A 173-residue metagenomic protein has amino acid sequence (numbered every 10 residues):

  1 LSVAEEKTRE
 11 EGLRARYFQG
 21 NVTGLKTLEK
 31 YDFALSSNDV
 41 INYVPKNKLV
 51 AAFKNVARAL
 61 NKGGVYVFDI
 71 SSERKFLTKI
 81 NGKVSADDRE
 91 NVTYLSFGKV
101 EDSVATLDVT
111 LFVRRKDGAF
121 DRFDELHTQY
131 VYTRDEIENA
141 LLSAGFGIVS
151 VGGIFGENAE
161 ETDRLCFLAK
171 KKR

Functional and structural regions predicted by a protein language model:
A4-E5: Conserved SAM-binding loop
E10-T27: Conserved SAM-binding strand-loop segment of SAM-dependent methyltransferases
A34-S36: Hydrophobic beta-strand segment of the Class I
N42-Y43: A short His-aromatic
N47, V67-E138: SAM-dependent methyltransferase
V50-V65: A short glycine-rich, Lys/Arg-flanked "PGG" loop and its adjoining helix->strand segment in the class I
Y66-V67, I148: A short hydrophobic/small-residue beta-strand
Y130-R173: C-terminal lobe and adjacent flexible extensions of AdoMet/dcAdoMet transferase-like proteins
